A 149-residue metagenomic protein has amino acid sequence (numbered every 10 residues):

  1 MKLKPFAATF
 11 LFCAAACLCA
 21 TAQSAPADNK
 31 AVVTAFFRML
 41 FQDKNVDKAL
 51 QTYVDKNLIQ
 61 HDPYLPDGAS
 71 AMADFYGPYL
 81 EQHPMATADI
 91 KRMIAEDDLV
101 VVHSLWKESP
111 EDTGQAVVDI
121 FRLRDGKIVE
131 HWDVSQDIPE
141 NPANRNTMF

Functional and structural regions predicted by a protein language model:
M1-P5: Positively charged n-region of N-terminal signal peptides that target proteins for export
A8-C17: Bacterial N-terminal signal peptides
C19-A27: Boundary at the C-terminal end of the N-terminal hydrophobic targeting segment
A27, A31-K56: Short acidic-aromatic low-complexity motifs
V46-E96, E111: A solvent-exposed, acidic/Ser-Thr-rich amphipathic alpha-helical stretch
V102-S109: Short beta-strand segments that buttress and anchor functional surface loops
V117-I128: A short, surface-exposed beta-strand/turn
V134-F149: Low-complexity, intrinsically disordered terminal/linker segments enriched in charged and Gly/Pro repeats
